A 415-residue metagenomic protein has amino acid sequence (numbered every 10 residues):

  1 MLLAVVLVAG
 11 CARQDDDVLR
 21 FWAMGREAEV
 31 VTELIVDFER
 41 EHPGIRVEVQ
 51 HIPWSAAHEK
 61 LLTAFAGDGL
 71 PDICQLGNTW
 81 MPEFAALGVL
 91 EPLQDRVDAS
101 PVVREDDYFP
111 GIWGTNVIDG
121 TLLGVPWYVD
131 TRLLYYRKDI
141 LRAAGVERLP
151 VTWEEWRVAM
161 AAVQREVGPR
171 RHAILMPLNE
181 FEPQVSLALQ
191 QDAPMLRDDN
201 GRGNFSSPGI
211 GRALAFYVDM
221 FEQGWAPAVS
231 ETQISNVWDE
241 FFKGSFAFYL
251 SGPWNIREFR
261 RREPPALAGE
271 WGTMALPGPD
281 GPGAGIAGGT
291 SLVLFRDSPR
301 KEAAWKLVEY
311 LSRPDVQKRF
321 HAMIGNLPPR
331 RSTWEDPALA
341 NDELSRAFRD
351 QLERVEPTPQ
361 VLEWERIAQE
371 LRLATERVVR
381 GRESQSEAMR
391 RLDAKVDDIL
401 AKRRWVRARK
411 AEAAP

Functional and structural regions predicted by a protein language model:
D16-R26, I45-Q50, D72-I73, H172-I174 (+1 more regions): Short, well-ordered beta-strand elements
V18-E33, I52, E182, P359-E363: Extracytoplasmic "Venus flytrap"
R26-R46, L371, M389: Short, polar/charged alpha-helical segment
D37-Y108, V117, D139-V151, E240 (+4 more regions): Extracytoplasmic "Venus flytrap"/periplasmic binding protein-like
N78-T131, V185-S186, Q191, A268-P277 (+2 more regions): Hinge/lid segment of periplasmic solute-binding proteins
D98, P253-A268, G278-L373, R407-A414: C-terminal lobe and pocket-closing loops of periplasmic/extracytoplasmic Venus-flytrap solute-binding proteins
I118-W127, R132, R157-G203, F246: Extracytoplasmic/periplasmic solute-binding protein
A159-A162, D199-S230, L276: Glycine-centered hinge/linker elements that transmit conformational signals in sensory and ligand-binding systems
